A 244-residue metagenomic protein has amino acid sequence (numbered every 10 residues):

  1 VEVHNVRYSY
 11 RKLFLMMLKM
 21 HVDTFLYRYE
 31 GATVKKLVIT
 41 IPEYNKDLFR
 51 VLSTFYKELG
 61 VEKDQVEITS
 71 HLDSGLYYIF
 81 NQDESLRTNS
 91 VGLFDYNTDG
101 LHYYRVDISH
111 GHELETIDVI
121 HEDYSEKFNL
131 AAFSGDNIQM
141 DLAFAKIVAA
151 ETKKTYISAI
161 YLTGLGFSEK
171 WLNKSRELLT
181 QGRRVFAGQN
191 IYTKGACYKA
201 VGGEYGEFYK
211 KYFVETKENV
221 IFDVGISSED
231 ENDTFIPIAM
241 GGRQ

Functional and structural regions predicted by a protein language model:
V1, I79-H121: Gly/Thr-rich phosphate-binding beta-strand-loop-beta motif of the actin/hexokinase/Hsp70
V1-S90, F128-V148, T155-T163, S168-W171 (+1 more regions): N-terminal phosphate-binding loop and flanking beta/alpha elements of the actin-like ATPase fold
E2, V38, R105, D118 (+3 more regions): Ser/Thr- (and often Asn-) enriched beta-sheet segments in non-cytosolic proteins
I68-S70, R105, Y198: Ordered, helix-dominated protein-protein interaction surfaces in large eukaryotic regulatory proteins
S90-D107, A131-A132, Y212-E231: Short flexible/disordered coil segments
I108-K146, K199, Q244: Glycine-rich phosphate-binding loop plus the immediately following alpha-helix
I191, G195-Q244: Acidic, glycine/GT-rich loop-and beta-edge segments that sit at the periphery of enzyme/chaperone cores
